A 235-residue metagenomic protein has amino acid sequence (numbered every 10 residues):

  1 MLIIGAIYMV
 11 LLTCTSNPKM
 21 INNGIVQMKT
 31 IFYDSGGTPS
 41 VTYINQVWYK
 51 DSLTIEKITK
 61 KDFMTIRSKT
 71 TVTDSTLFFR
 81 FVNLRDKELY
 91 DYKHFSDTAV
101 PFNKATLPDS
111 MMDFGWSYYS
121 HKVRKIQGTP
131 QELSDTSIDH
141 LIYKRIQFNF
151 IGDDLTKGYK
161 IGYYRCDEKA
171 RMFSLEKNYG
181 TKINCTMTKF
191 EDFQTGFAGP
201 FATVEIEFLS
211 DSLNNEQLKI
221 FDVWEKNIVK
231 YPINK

Functional and structural regions predicted by a protein language model:
M1-M28: Bacterial Sec-dependent N-terminal signal peptides
I21-K235: Extended soluble regions of mature proteins
